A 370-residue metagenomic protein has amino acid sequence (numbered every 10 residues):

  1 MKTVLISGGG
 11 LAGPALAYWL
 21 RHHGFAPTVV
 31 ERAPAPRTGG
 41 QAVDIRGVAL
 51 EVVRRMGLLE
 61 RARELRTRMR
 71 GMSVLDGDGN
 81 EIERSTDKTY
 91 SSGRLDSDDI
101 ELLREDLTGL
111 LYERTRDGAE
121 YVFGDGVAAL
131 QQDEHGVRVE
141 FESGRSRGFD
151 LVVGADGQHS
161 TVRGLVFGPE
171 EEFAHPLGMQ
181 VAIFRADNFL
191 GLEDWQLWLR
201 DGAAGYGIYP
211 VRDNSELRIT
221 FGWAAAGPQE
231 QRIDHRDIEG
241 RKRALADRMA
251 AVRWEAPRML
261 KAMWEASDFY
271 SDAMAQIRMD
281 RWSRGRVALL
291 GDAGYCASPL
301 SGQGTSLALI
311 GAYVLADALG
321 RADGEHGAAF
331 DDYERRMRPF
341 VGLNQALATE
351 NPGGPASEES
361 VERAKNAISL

Functional and structural regions predicted by a protein language model:
M1-A12: Beta1/beta-strand and adjacent pyrophosphate-binding region of the FAD-binding site in flavoprotein oxidoreductases
M1-K2, H22, E64, G79-N80 (+4 more regions): C-terminal helical "tail/cap" subdomain of flavin- and related membrane-associated enzymes
K2-V4, R21-H23, R46-R185, P228-A246 (+1 more regions): Conserved N-terminal helical subregion
A12, A35, H159: Conserved Rossmann-like nucleotide-cofactor binding loop
R21-Q41: Glycine-rich FAD pyrophosphate-binding loop
P27-T28, V152, S283, V287-L290 (+1 more regions): Residue-level marker for buried hydrophobic side chains located in beta-strands that build the well-ordered beta-sheet
N188-F189, R212, A224-S301: FAD/FMN-dependent oxidoreductases across multiple families
W195-E230, M249: Active-site substrate-recognition segment that forms the wall of the catalytic cavity or substrate channel
